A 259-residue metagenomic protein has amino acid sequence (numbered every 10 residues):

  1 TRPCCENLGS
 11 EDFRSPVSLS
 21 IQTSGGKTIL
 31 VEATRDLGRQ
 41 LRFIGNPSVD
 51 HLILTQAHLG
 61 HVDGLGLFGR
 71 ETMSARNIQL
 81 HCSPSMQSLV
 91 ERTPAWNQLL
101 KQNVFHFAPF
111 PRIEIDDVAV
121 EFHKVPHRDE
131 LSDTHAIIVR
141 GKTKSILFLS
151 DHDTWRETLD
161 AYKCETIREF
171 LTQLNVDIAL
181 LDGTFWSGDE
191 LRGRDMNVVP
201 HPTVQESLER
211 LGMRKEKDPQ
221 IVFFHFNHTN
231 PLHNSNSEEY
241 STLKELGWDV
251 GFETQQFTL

Functional and structural regions predicted by a protein language model:
T1, I44-N46, G66-R70, P94-N97 (+4 more regions): Short, glycine/charged-enriched secondary-structure capping and boundary segments
T1-I44, A108-I167, Q255-L259: Core dinuclear metal-dependent hydrolase active-site scaffold
G25-H81, N175-D177: Active-site metal-binding motif and surrounding structural segment of the metallo-beta-lactamase
Q40-R42, D63-L65, E91-R92, T158-L159 (+2 more regions): Short glycine-/acidic-enriched loop or helix-start segments at secondary-structure transitions that form or flank
D50, I78-Q87, L180, V222-F224: Short internal beta-strands
R76, L99-F107, D116-V118, K244-G247: A short helix-to-beta-strand connector/capping loop
S85-A95: A short, active-site helix/loop in glycosyltransferases that binds the activated sugar's phosphate group
S145, D153-T254: Cap/insert and terminal regions of metallo-dependent hydrolase folds
